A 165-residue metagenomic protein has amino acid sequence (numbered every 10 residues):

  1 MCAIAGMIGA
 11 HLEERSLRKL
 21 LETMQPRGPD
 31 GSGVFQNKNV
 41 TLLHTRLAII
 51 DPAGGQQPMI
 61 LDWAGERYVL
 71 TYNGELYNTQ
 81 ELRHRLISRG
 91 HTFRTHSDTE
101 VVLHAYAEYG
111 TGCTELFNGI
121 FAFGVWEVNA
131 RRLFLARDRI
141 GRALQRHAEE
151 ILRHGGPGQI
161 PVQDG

Functional and structural regions predicted by a protein language model:
M1-G165: N-terminus-centric sequence/structural signature that marks the extreme N-terminus and adjacent "lid/interface" module
